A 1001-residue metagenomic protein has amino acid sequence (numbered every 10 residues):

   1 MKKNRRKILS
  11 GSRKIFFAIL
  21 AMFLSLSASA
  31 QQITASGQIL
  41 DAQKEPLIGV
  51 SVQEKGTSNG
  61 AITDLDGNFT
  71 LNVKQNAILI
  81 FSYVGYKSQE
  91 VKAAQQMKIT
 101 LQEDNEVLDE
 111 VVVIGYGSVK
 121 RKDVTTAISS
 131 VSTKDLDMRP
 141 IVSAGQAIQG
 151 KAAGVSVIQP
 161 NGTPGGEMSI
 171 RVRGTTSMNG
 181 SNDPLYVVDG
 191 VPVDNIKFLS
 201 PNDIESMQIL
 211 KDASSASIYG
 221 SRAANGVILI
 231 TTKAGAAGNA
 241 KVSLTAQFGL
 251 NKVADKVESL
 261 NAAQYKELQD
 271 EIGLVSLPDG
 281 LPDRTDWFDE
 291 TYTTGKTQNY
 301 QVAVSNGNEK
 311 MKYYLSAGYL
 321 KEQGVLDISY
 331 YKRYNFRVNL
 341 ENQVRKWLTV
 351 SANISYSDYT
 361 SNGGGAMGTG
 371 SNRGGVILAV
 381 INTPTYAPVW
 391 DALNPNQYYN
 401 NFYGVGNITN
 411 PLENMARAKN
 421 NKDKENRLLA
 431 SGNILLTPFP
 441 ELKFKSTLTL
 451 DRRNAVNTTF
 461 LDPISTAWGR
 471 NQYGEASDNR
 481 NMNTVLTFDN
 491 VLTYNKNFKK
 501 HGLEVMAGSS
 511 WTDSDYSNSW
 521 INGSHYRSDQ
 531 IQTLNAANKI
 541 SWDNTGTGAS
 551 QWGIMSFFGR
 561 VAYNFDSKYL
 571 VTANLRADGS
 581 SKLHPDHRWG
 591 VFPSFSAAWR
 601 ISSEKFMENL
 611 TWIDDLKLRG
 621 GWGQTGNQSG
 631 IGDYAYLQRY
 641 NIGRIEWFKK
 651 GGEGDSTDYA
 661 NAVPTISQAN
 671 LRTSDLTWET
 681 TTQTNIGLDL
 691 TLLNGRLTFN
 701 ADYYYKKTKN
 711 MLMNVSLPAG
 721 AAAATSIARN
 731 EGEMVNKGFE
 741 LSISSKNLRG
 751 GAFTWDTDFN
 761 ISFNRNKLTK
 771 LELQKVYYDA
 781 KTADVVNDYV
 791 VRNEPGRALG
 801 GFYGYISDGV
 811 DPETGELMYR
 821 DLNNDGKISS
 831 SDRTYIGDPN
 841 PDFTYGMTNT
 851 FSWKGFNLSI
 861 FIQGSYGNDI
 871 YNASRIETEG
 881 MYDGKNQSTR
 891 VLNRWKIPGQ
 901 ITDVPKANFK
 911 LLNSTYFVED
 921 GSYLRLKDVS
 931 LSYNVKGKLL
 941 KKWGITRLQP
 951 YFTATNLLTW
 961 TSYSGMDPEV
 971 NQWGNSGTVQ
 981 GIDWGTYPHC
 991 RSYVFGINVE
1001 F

Functional and structural regions predicted by a protein language model:
M1-R337, N342-S357, A366-T369, L429 (+8 more regions): Short, small/polar-rich motifs associated with maturation and membrane association, primarily at protein termini
I19, D756, D838-S865, L912-W960 (+1 more regions): Conserved C-terminal beta-signal and adjacent last beta-strands/turns of outer-membrane beta-barrel proteins
G56, R345, T437-F439, D566: Residue-level recognition of beta-strand termini and adjacent short loop/turns
I204, F336-V338, S446, F488 (+8 more regions): Extended, hydrophobic alpha-helical segments in both membrane/secreted and soluble proteins
T232, V302-N306, F336-N342, A430-L436 (+13 more regions): Residues on the lipid-exposed face of transmembrane beta-strands in outer-membrane beta-barrel proteins
A236-T285, V325-Y331, N335, N339-R427 (+6 more regions): Surface-exposed loop/interface segments of Gram-negative outer-membrane beta-barrel transport/assembly proteins
A246, A317-K321, V571-S580, W622 (+1 more regions): Transmembrane beta-strand segments that form the barrel wall of outer-membrane beta-barrel proteins
K310-Y313, W347-V350, E441-F444, K500-L503 (+6 more regions): Repeated loop/turn-to-beta-strand initiation elements of outer-membrane beta-barrel proteins
